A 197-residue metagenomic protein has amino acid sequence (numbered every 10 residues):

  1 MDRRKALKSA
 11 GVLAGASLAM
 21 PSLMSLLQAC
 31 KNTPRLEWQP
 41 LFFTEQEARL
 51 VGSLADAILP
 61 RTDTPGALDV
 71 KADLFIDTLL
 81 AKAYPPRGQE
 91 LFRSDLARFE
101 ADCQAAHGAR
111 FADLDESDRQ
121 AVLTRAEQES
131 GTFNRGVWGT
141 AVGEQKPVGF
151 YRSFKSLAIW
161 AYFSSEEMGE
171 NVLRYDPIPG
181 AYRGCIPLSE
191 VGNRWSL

Functional and structural regions predicted by a protein language model:
M1-K5, P21-A57: C-terminal segment of N-terminal export signals and the immediately downstream linker at the start of the mature
M1-S17: N-terminal secretory signal peptides and thylakoid transit peptides that target proteins across membranes
A14, L18-S22, L27, I58 (+3 more regions): A generic secondary-structure signal for well-formed alpha-helical elements
C30-T33, A67-D73: Short alpha-helical hairpin
E37-F42, L59-R61, A81-F92: A ubiquitous short alpha-helical element
L41-F43, A57-V70, G192: Long, well-ordered alpha/beta core segments of mature domains
R49, S53, K71-L197: Mature-region segments of soluble proteins
